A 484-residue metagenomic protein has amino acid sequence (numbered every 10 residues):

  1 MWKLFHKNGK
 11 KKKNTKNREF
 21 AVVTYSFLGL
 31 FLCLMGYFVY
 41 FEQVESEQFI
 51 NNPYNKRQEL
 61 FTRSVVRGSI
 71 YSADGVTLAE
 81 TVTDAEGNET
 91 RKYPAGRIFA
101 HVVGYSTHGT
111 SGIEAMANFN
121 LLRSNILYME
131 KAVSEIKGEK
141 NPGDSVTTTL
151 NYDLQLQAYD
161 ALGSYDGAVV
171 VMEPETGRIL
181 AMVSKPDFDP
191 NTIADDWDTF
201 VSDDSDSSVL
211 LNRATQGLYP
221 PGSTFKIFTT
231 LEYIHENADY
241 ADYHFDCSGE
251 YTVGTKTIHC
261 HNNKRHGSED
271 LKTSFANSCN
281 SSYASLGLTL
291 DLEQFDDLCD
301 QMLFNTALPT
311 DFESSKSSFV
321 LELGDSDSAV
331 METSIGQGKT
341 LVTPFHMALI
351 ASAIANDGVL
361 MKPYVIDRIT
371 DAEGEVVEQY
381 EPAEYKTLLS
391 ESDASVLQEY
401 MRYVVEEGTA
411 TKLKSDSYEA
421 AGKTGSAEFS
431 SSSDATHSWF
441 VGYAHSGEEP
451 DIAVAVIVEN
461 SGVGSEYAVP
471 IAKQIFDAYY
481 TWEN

Functional and structural regions predicted by a protein language model:
M1-D198, V209, L218, Y243 (+3 more regions): Periplasmic/cell-envelope proteins involved in peptidoglycan metabolism and beta-lactam response
W2-H6, D74, E175-S223, F228-S461 (+1 more regions): Beta-lactam-recognizing serine transpeptidase/beta-lactamase-like catalytic domain environment
